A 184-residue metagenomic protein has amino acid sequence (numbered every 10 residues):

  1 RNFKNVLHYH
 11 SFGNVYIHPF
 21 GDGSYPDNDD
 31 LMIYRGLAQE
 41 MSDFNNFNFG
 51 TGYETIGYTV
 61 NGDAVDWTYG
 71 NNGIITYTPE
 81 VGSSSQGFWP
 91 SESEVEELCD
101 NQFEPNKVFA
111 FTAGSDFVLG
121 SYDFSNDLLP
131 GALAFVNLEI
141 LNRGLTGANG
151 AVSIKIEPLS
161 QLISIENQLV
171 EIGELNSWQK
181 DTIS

Functional and structural regions predicted by a protein language model:
R1-G120: Metallocarboxypeptidase
G62, P130-L133, L175-K180: Solvent-exposed, conformationally flexible loop/turn segments
P79, L128, I172-L175: Hydrophobic beta-strand core residues of beta-sandwich domains
Y122-L129: Short beta-strand segments of immunoglobulin-like
P130-G147: Short beta-strand elements of extracellular/lumenal beta-sandwich folds
R143-A151, L162-S164: A short beta-turn/strand-edge loop motif at beta-sheet boundaries
S153-E157: Beta-strand signatures of extracellular beta-sandwich domains
L162-S184: Intrinsically disordered, low-complexity Pro/Gly/Ser/Thr-rich segments with frequent PxxP/GP/PP motifs and embedded
